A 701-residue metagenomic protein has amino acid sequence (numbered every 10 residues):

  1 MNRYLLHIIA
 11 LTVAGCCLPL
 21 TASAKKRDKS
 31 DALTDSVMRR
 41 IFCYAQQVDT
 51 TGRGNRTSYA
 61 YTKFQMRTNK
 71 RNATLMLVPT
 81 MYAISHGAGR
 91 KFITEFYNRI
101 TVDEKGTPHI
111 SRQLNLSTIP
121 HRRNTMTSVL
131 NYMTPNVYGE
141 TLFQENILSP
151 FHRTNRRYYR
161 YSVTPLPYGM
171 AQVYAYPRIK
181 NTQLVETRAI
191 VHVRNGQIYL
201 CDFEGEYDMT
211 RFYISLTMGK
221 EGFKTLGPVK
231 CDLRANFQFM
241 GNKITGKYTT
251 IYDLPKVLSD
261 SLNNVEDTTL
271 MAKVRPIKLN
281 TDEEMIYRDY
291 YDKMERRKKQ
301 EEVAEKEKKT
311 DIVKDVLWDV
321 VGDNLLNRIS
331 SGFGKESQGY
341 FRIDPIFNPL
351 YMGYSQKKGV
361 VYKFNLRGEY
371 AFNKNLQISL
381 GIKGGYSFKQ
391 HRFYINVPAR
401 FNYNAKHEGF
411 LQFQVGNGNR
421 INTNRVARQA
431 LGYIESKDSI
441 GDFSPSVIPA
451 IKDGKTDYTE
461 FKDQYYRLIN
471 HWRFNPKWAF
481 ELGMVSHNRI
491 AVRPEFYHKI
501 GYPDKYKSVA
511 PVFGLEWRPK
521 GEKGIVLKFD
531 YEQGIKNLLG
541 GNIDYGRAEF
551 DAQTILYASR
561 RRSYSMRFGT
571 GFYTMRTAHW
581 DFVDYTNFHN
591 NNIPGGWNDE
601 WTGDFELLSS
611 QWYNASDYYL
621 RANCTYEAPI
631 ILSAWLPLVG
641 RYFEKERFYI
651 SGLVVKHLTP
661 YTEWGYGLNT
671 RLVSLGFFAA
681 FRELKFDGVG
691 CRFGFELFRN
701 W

Functional and structural regions predicted by a protein language model:
M1-I9: Bacterial N-terminal signal peptides that target proteins for export
L5, T21-A24, Q553-I555: Glycine/threonine-rich ATP-lid/beta-loop region of ATP-binding domains
I9-C17: Bacterial N-terminal signal peptides
A24-M170, I179-L184, Y248-I346, L350-G353 (+6 more regions): Structured extracytoplasmic
S58-T62, Y159, V185-A189, Y199-F203 (+10 more regions): One face of beta-strands
T62-N69, A235-G241, D253-L262, G416-R425 (+1 more regions): Short, conserved secondary-structure transition motifs
L142-I147, T269-W701: Exposed, low-structure sequence patches enriched in small/polar residues
S162-D267: Gly/Pro-enriched, hydrophobic low-complexity segments that function as extracytoplasmic propeptides/linkers
